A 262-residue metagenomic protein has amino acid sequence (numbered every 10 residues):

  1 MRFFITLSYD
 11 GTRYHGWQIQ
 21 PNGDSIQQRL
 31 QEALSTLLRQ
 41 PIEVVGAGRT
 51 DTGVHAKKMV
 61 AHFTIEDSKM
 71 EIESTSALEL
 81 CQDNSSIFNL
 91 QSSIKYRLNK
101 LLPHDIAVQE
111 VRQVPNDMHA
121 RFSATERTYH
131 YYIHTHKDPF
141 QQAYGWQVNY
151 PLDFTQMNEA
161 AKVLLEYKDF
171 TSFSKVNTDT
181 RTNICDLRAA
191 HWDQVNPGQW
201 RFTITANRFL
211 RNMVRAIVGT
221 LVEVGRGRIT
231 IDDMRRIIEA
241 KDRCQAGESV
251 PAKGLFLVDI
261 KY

Functional and structural regions predicted by a protein language model:
M1-Y262: Structured-RNA-binding interfaces characteristic of tRNA pseudouridine synthases
